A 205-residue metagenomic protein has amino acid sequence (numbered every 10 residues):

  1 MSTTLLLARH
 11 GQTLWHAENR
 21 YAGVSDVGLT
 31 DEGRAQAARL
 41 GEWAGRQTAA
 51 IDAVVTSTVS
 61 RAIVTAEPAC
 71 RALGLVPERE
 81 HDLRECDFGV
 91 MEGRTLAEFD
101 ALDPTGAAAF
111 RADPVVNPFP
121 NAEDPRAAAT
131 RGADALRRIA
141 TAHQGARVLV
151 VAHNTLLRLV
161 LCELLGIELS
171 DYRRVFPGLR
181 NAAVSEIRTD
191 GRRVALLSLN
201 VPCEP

Functional and structural regions predicted by a protein language model:
M1-T3, R46, C86-E98, T141 (+1 more regions): Acidic, low-complexity terminal tails and accessory targeting/binding regions of phosphate-metabolizing enzymes
T3, R9-L75, R79: Active-site-proximal alpha-helix that buttresses catalytic centers in soluble enzyme cores
L5, I139, A146-N154: Generic beta-sheet signal
T13, L156-L157: Short active-site segment of divalent metal-dependent hydrolases/proteases that encodes the spacing between
R46-A50, I139-A146: Glycine-rich phosphate-binding loop signature in dinucleotide/nucleotide-binding domains
T56-S57, T130, V151-A152: Short beta-strand scaffold positions
R71-R131, S198: Phosphate-handling substructures
